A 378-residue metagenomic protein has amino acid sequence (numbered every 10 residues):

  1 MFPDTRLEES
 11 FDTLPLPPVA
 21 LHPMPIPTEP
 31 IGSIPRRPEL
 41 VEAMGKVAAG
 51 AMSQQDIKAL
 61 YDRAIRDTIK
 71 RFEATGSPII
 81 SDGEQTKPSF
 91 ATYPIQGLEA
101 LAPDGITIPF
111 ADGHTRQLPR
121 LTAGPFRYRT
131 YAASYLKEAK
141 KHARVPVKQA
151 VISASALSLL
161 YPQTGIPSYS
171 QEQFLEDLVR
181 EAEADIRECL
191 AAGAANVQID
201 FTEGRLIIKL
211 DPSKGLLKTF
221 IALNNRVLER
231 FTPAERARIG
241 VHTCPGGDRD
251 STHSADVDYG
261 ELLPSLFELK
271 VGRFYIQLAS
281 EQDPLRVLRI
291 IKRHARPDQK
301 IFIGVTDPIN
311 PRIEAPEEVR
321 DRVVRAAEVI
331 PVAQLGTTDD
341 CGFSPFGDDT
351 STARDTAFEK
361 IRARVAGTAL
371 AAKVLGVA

Functional and structural regions predicted by a protein language model:
P3-A378: Domain-level signal for soluble alpha/beta catalytic cores
